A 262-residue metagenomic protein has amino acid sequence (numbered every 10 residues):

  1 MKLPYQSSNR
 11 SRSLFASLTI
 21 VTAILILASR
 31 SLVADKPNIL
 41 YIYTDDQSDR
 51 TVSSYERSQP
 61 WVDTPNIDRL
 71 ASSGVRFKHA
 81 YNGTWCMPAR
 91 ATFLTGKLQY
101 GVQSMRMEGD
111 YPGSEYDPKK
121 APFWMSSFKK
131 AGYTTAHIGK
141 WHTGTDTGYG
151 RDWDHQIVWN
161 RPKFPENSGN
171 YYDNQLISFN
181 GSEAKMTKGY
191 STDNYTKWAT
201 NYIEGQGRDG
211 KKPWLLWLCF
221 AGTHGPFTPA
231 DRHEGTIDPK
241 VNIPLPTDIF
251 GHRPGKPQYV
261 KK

Functional and structural regions predicted by a protein language model:
M1-S13: N-terminal secretory signal peptides that target proteins for export/translocation
Y5, A28-R30: Short, low-complexity segments with poor structural confidence in diverse proteins
S13-F15, I39: N-terminal export leaders
A16-A28: Bacterial N-terminal signal peptides
R30-K262: Formylglycine-dependent sulfatase
